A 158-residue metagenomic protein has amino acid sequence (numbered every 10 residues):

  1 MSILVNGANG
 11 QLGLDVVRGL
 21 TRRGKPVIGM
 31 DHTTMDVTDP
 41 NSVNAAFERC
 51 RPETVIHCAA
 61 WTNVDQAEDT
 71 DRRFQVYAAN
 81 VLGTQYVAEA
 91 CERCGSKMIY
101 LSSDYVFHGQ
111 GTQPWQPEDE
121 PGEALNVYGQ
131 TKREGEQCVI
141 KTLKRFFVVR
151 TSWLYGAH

Functional and structural regions predicted by a protein language model:
M1-R22: N-terminal Rossmann NAD(P)H-binding glycine-rich loop of SDR-like oxidoreductase domains
N6, M30, V55-A59, M98-S103 (+2 more regions): SDR active-site strand-loop-helix element
G13, V64-D65, H108-G109, A157: Glycine/Thr-rich phosphate-binding loops of Rossmann-like dinucleotide-binding domains
D15, G19, A90, C138: Rossmann-fold NAD(P)-dependent oxidoreductase module
T21-A45: Adenosine-cofactor binding site in Rossmann-like domains, unifying the SAM/SAH pocket of S-adenosylmethionine-dependent
P40-A79: NAD(P)H-binding glycine-rich loop region in Rossmannoid oxidoreductase-like domains and their noncatalytic homologs
F74, A78-Y86, V106-V149, W153-G156: Catalytic helix-loop patch of NAD(P)-dependent Rossmann-fold dehydrogenases
R93-S96: A short helix->loop->beta-strand "cap" motif at the edges of active sites that frequently abuts
